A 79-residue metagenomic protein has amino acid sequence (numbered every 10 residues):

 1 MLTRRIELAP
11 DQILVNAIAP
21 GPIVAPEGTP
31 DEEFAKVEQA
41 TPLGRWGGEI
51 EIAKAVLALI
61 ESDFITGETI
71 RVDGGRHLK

Functional and structural regions predicted by a protein language model:
M1, V15: Conserved catalytic Lys-bearing alpha helix of Rossmann-like short-chain dehydrogenase/reductases
L2, I6-E7: Alpha-helical segment proximal to the catalytic Tyr-Lys
L8-A9, K79: Flexible, glycine/small-residue catalytic loop immediately N-terminal to the helix bearing the conserved Tyr-Lys
A9, L14, T66-G67: Short, small/polar-rich loop/turn modules that mediate ligand/substrate recognition or access, typified
P10, A17-A40: A glycine/serine/threonine-rich, flexible loop-to-helix segment that serves as the NAD(P) cofactor-binding "lid"
N16, G44-R45: Short alpha-helix in the Rossmann-fold core of NAD(P)-dependent oxidoreductases
V24, H77-L78: Nucleotide phosphate-binding site architecture
R45-V72, H77: C-terminal substrate-recognition "lid" of short-chain dehydrogenase/reductases
